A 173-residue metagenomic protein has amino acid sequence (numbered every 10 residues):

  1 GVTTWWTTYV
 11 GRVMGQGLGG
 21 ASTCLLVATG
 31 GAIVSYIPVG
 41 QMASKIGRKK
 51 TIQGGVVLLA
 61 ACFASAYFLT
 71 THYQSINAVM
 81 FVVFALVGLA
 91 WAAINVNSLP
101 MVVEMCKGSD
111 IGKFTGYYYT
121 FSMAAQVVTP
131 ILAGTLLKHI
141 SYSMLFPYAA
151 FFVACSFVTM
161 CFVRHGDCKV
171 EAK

Functional and structural regions predicted by a protein language model:
T4-A21: Short amphipathic helix-loop junctions that connect adjacent transmembrane helices in Major Facilitator Superfamily/SLC
L18-G19, C106-Y118: Loop-to-transmembrane helix entry/capping segments in MFS-fold secondary transporters and related SLC/MFSD carriers
S35-R48, L137: Helix-to-loop junctions at the C-terminal end of transmembrane segments in multipass secondary transporters
K45-V57: Cytoplasmic membrane-interface "Motif A"-like loop-to-helix N-cap segments of 12-TM Major Facilitator Superfamily
L58-Q74: C-terminal ends and interior cores of transmembrane alpha-helices in multi-pass membrane transporters/permeases
A93-K107: Intracellular juxtamembrane helix-capping segments at the cytosolic ends of symmetry-related transmembrane helices
T135-V153: A membrane-interface helix-boundary motif in multi-pass transporters
P147-K173: Multi-pass alpha-helical transporter architecture, strongest for 12-TM Major Facilitator/SLC carriers used
